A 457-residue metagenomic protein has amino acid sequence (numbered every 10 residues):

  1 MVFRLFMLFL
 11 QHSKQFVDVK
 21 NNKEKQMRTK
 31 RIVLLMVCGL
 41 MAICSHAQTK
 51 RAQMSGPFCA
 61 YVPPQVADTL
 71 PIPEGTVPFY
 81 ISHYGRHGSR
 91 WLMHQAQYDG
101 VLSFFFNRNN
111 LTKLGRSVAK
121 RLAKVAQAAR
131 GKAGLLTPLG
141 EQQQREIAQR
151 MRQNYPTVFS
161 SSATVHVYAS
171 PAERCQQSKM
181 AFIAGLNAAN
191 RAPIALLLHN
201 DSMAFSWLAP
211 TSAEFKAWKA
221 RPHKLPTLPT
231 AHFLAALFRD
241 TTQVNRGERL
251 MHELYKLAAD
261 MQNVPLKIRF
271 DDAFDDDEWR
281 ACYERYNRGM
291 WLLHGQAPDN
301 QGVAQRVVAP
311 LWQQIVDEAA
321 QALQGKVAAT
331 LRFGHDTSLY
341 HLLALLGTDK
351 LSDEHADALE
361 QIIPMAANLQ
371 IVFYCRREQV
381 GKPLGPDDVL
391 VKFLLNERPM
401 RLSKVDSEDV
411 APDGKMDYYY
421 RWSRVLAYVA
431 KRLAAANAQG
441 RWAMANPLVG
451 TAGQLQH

Functional and structural regions predicted by a protein language model:
M1-T49: Bacterial Sec-dependent N-terminal signal peptides
Q48-T164, S170-T330, G334-H457: Signature for phosphate-centric chemistry
